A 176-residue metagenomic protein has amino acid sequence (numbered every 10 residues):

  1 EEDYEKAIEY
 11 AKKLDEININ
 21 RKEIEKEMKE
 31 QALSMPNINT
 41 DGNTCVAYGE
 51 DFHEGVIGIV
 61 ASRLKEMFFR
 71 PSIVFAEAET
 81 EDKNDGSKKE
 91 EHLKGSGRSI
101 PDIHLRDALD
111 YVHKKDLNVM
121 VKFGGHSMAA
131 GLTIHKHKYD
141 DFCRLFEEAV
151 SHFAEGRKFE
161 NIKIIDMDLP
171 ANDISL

Functional and structural regions predicted by a protein language model:
E1-D141, E148, H152, F159-I174: Hydrophobic helix-and-loop "lid/oligomerization" segment in the mid-to-C-terminal part of catalytic domains
